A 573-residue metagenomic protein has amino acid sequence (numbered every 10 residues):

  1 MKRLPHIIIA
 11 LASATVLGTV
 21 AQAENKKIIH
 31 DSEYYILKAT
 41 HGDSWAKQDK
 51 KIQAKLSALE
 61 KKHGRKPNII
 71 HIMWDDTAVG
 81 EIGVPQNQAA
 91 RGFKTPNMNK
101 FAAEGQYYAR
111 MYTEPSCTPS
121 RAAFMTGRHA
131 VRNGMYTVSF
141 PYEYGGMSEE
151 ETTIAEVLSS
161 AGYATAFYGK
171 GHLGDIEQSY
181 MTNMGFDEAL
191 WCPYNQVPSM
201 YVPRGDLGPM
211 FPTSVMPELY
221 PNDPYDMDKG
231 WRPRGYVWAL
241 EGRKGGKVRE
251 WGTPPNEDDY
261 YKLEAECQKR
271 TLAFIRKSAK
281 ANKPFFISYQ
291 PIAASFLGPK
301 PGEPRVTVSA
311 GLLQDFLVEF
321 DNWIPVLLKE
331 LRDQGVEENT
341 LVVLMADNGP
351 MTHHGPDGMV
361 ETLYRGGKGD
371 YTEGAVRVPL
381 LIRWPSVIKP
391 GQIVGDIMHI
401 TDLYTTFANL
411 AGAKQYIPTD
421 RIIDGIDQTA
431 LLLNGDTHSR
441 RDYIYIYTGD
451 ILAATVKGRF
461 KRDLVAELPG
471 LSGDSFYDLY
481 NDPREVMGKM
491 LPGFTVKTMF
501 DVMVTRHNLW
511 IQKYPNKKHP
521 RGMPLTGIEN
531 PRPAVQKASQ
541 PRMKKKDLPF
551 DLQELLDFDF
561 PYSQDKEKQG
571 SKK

Functional and structural regions predicted by a protein language model:
A23-P67, W74, V79, E467-G473 (+1 more regions): Long, internal low-complexity/basic segments
I29-S32, I36-A46, M135, F140-S160 (+2 more regions): Formylglycine-dependent
R65-I70, A103-A109, S159-A166, M184-D187 (+5 more regions): Loop/turn elements at helix/coil->beta-strand transitions in domains of secreted/extracellular proteins
K66-V79, N97-A102, R110, F124-T126 (+8 more regions): Beta-strand elements within well-structured catalytic alpha/beta cores of enzymes that handle phosphate/sulfate esters
Q88-R121, G162-A166, D187-P193: Short, structured active-site-proximal loop/turn typified by the sulfatase FGly-forming signature C/S-X-P-X-R
Q88-T95, Y112-S116, P141-T152, Y261-K262 (+9 more regions): A short beta-strand-to-alpha-helix junction
F93, E177-G185, F296-P301, R305-F316 (+2 more regions): Histidine-centered active-site microenvironments of extracellular/periplasmic hydrolases and transferases
E188, C192-P198, P350-E373, I388-Q392 (+2 more regions): C-terminal cap/loop subdomain of S1 sulfatases and analogous C-terminal strand-loop tails that border
